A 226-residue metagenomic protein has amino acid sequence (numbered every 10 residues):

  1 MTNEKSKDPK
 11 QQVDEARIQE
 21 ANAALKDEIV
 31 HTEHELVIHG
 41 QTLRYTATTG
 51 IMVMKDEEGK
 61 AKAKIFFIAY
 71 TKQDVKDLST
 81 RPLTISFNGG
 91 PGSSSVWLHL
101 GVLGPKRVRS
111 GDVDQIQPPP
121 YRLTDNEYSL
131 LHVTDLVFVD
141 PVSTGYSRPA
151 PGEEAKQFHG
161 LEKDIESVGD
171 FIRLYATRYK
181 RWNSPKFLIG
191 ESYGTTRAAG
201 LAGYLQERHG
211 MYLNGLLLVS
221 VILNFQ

Functional and structural regions predicted by a protein language model:
T2-Q11, E15-R17, G59-Q157: N-terminal cap/lid subdomain of alpha/beta-hydrolase-fold enzymes
L25-V75: N-terminal cap/lid segment of alpha/beta-hydrolase-fold proteins
M54, P91-S94, T144-S147, G194-R197 (+1 more regions): Flexible loop/turn segments at secondary-structure boundaries
E58-I65, Q157-G169, Y193-A198: Phosphate/oxyanion-binding active-site loops and adjacent basic polyanion-contact surfaces
P141, G215-Q226: Active-site nucleophile loop of the alpha/beta-hydrolase fold
K180-Y193: Alpha/beta-hydrolase fold nucleophile elbow
T195-E207, L216: Short glycine-enriched nucleophile-adjacent loop and the immediately C-terminal alpha-helix near the catalytic center
